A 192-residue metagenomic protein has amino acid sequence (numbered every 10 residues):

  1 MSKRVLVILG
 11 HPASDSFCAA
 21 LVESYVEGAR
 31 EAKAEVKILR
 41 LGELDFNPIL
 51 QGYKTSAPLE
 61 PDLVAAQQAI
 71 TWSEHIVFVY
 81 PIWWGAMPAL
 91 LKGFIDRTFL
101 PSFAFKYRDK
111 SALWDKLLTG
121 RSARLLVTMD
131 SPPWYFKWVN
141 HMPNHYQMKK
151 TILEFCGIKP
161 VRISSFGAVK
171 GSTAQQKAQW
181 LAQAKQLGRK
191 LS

Functional and structural regions predicted by a protein language model:
S2-A34, F166: N-terminal beta1-alpha1 ligand-phosphate binding loop
G10, L41, T128: Cofactor-binding loop segments of dinucleotide-utilizing enzymes, especially the Rossmann-like FAD- and NAD(P)+-binding
A19-A20, A89-G93, Q175: Generic recognition of short, well-ordered alpha-helical segments
A34-D45, S164-G167: A short beta-strand-loop structural module common to alpha/beta enzyme folds
L41-L59, Q176-K177: N-terminal beta-loop-helix "entrance" segment that forms/cooperates in small-molecule cofactor or anionic ligand
P58-M148: Helix-loop-strand module that forms the ligand-binding subsite of alpha/beta enzymes
Y135-S192: Glycine-rich phosphate/pyrophosphate-binding loop and the adjoining helix
